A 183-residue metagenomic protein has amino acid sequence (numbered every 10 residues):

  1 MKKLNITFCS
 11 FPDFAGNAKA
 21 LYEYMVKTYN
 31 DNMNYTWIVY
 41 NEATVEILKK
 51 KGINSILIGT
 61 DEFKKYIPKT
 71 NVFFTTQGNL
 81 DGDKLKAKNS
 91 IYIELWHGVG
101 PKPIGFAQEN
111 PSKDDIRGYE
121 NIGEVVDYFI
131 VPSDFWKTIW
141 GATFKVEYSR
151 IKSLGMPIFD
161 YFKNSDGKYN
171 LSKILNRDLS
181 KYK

Functional and structural regions predicted by a protein language model:
M1-F63: N-terminal pre-catalytic "stem/leader" segment of glycosyltransferase-like enzymes
M1-I6, N89, S180-K183: A short, charged/proline- and glycine-enriched loop that marks the coil->beta-strand transition at the N-terminal
F8-F11, I38, L95, I130 (+1 more regions): Short hydrophobic segments within beta-strands
A15-G16, T44-E46, G82, T138 (+1 more regions): Flexible loop/turn segments at secondary-structure boundaries
K19-Y22, K49-G118: Extended catalytic core of nucleotide-activated donor transferases of GT-like folds
Y35-I38, Y92-W96, F144, Y148: Tryptophan-centric aromatic hotspots in well-structured domains and transmembrane helices
V39-N41, Q77, P132-F135: Helix N-cap/beta->alpha junction signal
V99-G105, N110-K183: A nucleotide-sugar donor-handling region in carbohydrate enzymes
